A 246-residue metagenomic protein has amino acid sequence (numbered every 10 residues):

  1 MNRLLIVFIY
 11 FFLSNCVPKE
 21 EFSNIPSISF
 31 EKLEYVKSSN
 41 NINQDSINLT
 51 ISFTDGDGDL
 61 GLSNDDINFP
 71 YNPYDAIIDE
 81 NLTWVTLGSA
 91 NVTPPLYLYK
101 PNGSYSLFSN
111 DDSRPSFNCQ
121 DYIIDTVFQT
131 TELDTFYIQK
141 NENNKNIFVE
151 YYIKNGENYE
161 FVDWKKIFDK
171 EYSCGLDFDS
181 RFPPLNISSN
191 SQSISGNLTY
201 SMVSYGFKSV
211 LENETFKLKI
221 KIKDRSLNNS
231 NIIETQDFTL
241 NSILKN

Functional and structural regions predicted by a protein language model:
M1-Y10: Sec-dependent signal peptide recognition, specifically the positively charged N-region followed immediately by
F12-N15: C-terminal motif of bacterial Sec signal peptides marking the signal peptidase cleavage site
P18, F22-N246: Non-catalytic macromolecular-recognition regions in eukaryotic signaling proteins
